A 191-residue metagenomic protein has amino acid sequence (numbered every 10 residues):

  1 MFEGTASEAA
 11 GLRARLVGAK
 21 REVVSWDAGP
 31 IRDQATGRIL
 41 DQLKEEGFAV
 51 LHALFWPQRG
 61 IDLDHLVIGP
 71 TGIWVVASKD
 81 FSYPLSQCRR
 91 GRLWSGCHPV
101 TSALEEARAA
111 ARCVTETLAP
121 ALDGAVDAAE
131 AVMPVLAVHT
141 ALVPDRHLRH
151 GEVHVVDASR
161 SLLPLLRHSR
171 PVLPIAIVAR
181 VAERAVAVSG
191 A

Functional and structural regions predicted by a protein language model:
M1-I61, P70-T71, L85-C88, L93-A191: Surface-exposed interaction regions that form or flank ligand-binding interfaces
H65-V67, G72-Y83: Conserved catalytic cores of phosphodiester-cleaving nucleases, focusing on short active-site segments
